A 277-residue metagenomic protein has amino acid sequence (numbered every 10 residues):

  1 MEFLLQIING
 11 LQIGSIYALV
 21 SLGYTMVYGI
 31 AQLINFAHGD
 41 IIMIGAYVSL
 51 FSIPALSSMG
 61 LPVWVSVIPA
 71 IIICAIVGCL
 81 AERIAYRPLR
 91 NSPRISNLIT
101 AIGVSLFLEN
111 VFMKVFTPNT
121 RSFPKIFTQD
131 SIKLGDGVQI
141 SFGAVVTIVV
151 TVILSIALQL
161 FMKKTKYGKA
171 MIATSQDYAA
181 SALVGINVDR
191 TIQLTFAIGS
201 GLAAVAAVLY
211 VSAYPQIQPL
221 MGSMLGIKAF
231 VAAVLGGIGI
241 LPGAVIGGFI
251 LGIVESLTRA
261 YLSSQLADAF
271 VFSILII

Functional and structural regions predicted by a protein language model:
M1-I16, F161-M162, K166, I192-A233 (+1 more regions): Inter-helical junctions in multi-pass inner-membrane proteins, predominant in energy-converting antiporter-like
M1-S21, V48, M59-S66, S92-N97 (+4 more regions): Membrane-interfacial amphipathic/re-entrant helices at transmembrane-helix boundaries
I8, I30-L80, I84: Membrane-embedded helix boundary and interhelical linker motif in transport proteins
Y24-Y47, V63, N91-S96, Y167-A170 (+6 more regions): Short, non-helical or kinked segments that cap or interrupt transmembrane helices
S58-V104, V111, I246-L251: Alpha-helical transmembrane segments within multi-pass membrane transporters and channels
I84, V115, Q176-R190, Y261-I277: Cytosolic-side transmembrane-helix boundaries in multi-pass membrane proteins
L89, R94-K164, T191, P215 (+2 more regions): Transmembrane helix-bundle core of multi-pass membrane transporters and related energy-transducing complexes
V138-I217, L241-I246: Helix-loop-helix "hairpin" substructures at the membrane interface of multi-pass membrane proteins
